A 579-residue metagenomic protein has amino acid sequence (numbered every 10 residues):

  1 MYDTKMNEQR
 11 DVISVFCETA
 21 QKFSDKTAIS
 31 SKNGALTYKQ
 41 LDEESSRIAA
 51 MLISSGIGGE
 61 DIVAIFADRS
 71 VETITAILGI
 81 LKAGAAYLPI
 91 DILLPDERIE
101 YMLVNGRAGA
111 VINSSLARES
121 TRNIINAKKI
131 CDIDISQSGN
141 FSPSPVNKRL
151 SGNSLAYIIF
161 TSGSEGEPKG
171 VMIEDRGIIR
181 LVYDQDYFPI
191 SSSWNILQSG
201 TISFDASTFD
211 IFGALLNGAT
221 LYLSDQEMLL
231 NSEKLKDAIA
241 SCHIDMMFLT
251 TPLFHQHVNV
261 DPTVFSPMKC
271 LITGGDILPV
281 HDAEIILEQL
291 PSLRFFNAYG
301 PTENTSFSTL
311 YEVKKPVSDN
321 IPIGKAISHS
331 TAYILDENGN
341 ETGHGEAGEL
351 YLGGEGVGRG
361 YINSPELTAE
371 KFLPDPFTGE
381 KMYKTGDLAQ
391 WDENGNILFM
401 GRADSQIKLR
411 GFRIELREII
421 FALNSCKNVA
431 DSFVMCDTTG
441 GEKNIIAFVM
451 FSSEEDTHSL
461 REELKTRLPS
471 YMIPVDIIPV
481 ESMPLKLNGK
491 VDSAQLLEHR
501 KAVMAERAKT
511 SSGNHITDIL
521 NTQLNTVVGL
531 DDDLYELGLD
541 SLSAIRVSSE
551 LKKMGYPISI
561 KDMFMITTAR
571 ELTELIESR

Functional and structural regions predicted by a protein language model:
M1, D11-I13, D96, V111-K148 (+6 more regions): AMP-dependent adenylate-forming
M1-I158, I173-E174, R180, P279-A283 (+5 more regions): AMP-binding/adenylate-forming domain of the ANL superfamily
V12-E18, A50, S54, F421 (+4 more regions): Thiotemplate assembly-line natural product biosynthesis machinery
F23-A35, I53-I62, M400-D404, A430-V434 (+2 more regions): Phosphopantetheine carrier-protein modules
S70-L81, I414-E418, D532-M554, R570-E571: Phosphopantetheine-attachment site and its flanking helix in carrier
V71-L78, A85-V104, F141-H344, E349-G358 (+3 more regions): Motif- and composition-driven signal specific to adenylation
